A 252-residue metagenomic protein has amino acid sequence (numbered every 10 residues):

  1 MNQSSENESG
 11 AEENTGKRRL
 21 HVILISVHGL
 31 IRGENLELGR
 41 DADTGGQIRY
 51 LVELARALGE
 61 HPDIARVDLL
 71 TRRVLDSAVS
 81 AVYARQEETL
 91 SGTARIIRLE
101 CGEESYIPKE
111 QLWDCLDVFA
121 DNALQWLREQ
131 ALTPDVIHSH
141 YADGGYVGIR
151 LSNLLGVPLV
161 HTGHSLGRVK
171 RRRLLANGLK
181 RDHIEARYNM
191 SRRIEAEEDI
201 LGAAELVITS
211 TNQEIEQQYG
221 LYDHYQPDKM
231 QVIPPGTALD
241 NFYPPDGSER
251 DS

Functional and structural regions predicted by a protein language model:
M1-S252: Catalytic cores of nucleotide-sugar-dependent glycosyltransferases that transfer UDP/GDP/TDP-activated
